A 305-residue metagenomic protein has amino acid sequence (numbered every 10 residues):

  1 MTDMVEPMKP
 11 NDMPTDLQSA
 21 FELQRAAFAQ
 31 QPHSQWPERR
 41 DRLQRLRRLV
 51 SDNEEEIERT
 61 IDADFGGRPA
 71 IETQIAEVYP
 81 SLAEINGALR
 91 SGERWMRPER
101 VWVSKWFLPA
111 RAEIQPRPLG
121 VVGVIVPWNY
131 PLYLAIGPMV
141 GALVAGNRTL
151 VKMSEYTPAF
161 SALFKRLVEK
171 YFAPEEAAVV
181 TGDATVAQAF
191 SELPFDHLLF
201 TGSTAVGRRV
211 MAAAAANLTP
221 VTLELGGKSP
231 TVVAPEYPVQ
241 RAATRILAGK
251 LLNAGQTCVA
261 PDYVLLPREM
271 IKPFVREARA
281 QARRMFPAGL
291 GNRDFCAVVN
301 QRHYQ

Functional and structural regions predicted by a protein language model:
T2-E113: N-terminal Rossmann-like NAD(P)+-binding subdomain of aldehyde/semialdehyde dehydrogenases
P14, Q18, H33, R40 (+9 more regions): Electropositive phosphate-/nucleotide-binding environments in soluble metabolic enzymes
Q18, Q44, N86, I136 (+4 more regions): Amphipathic, non-transmembrane alpha-helical secondary structure
F28, P32, R47-V50, E54 (+8 more regions): Structural signal for hydrophobic packing residues in well-ordered secondary-structure cores of soluble enzyme domains
K105-R241, N292: Rossmann-like NAD(P) dinucleotide-binding subdomain of oxidoreductase/dehydrogenase enzymes
A205-Q305: ALDH superfamily catalytic-core signature
